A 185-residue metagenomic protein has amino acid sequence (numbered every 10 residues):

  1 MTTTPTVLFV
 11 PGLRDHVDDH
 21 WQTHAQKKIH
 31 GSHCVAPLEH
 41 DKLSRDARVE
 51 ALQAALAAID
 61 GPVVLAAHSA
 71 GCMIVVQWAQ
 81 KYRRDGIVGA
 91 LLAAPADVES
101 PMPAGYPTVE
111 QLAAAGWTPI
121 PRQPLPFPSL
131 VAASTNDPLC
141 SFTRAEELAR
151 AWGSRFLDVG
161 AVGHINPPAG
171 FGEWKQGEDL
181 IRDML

Functional and structural regions predicted by a protein language model:
T2-G61: Active-site catalytic motif of lipid deacylating hydrolases and related acyltransferases
G12, P37-H40, A90-S100: Active-site nucleophile loop of the alpha/beta-hydrolase fold
D15-H16, T135-C140: Acidic catalytic loop of the alpha/beta-hydrolase fold
G31-C34, R150-N166: Catalytic histidine neighborhood in serine/cysteine hydrolases with alpha/beta-hydrolase-type architecture
L65-V76: Gly/Ala-rich beta-loop-alpha elbow adjacent to hydrolase catalytic centers
Q77-G89, V98: Conserved hydrolase catalytic core segment
L125-P126, L130-A133, D137: Short beta-strand/loop motif that positions the catalytic acidic residue of the alpha/beta-hydrolase fold
P167-I181: Post-His helix in hydrolase/transferase enzymes
